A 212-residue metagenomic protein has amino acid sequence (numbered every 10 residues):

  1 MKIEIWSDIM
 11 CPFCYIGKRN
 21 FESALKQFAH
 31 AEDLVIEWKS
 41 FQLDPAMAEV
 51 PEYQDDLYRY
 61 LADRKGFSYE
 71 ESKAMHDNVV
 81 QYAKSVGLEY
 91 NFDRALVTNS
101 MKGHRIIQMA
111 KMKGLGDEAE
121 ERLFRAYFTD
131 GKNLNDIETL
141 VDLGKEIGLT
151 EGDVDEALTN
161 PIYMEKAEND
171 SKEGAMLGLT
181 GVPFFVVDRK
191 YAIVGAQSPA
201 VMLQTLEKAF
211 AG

Functional and structural regions predicted by a protein language model:
I3-W6, F13-H30, W38, S100 (+1 more regions): C-terminal cap of thioredoxin/glutaredoxin-like
R19-Y127: Structural alpha/beta surface segment adjacent to cysteine/selenocysteine redox centers across thiol/disulfide enzymes
